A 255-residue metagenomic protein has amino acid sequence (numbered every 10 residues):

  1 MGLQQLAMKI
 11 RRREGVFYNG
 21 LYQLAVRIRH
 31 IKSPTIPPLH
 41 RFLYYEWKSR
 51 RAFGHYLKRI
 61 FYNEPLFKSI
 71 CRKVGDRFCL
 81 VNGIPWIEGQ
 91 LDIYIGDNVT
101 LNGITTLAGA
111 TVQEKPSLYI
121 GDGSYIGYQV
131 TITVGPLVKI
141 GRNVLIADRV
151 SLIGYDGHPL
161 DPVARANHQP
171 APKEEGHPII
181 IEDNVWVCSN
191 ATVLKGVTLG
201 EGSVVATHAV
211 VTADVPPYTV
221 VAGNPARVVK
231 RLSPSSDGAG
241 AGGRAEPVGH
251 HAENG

Functional and structural regions predicted by a protein language model:
M1-G154, E182-D183, E201, P217 (+2 more regions): Domain-scale signature associated with acetyltransferase and cell-envelope carbohydrate enzymes
L91, P116, P136, E175-P178 (+2 more regions): Glycine/small-residue-rich pyrophosphate-binding loop that anchors the diphosphate of NDP-sugar donors
P116, K139, G157-A164, T192 (+1 more regions): Conserved SAM-binding loop
T133-K139, N190-G202, A209-T212: Beta-rich strand-turn-strand
N167-I179: A short acidic, glycine-rich active-site loop that binds or catalyzes chemistry on phosphate/adenosine moieties
